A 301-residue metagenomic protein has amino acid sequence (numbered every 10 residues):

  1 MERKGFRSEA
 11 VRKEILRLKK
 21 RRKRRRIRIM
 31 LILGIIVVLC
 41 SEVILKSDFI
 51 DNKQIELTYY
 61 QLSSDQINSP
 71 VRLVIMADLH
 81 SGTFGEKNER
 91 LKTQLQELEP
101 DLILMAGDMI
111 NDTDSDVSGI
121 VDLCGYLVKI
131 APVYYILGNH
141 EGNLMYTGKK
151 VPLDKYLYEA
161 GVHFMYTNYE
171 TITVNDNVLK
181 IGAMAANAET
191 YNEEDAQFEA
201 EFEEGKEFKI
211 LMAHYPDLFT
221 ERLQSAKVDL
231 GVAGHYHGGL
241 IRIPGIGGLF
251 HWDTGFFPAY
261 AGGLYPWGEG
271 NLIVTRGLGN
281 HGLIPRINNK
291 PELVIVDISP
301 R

Functional and structural regions predicted by a protein language model:
M1-I27, I130: N-terminal Lys/Arg-rich, disordered targeting/topogenic segments
R28-L45: Hydrophobic membrane-insertion alpha-helices, especially the h-region of bacterial N-terminal signal peptides
V43-Y60: Aromatic-capped interface at the extracytoplasmic side of an N-terminal signal-anchor transmembrane helix
Q61-V74, V162, Y169-G182, E203-F208 (+2 more regions): Beta-strand-turn-beta hairpins that frame and shape the catalytic cleft of phosphate-ester-processing enzymes
N68-H163: Membrane-embedded segments
I75-A77, L102-D108, P132-N139, M165-N168 (+3 more regions): Active-site neighborhood of phospho(di)ester-bond hydrolases with catalytic His/Asp-centered motifs
G148-V162, V174-E221, L283-R286: Binuclear metal-dependent hydrolase catalytic cores centered on His/Asp/Glu-rich metal-binding motifs
P216-V294: Conserved beta-sheet core of the metallophosphoesterase superfamily
